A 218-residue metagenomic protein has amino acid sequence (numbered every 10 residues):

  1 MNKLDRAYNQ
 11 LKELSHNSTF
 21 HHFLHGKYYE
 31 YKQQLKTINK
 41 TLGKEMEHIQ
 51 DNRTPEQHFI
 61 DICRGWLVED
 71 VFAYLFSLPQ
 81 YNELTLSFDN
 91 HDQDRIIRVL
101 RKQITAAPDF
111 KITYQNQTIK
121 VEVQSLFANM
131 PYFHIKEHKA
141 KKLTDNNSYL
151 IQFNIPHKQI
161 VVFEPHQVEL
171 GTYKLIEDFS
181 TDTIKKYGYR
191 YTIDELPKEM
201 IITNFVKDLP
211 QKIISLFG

Functional and structural regions predicted by a protein language model:
M1-L84, N90: Interdomain/boundary linker segments immediately adjacent to catalytic/signaling cores
L78, L86-S87, T105, K111-T113: Extracellular-facing segments of soluble proteins and assemblies that are Gly/Ser/Thr-biased and enriched in aromatics
Y81, Q115-Q117, T144-Y149: Short glycine/proline-enriched coil/turn segments at helix->beta-strand junctions
L84-Q93, I119, L126-N129: Short, basic/low-complexity N-terminal boundary segments at the transition from targeting/disordered tails
D92-D109: Charged, often glycine-rich, active-site loop that binds/positions anionic groups
P108-F127: Conserved catalytic cores of phosphodiester-cleaving nucleases, focusing on short active-site segments
V123-G171: Catalytic cores of nucleic-acid endonucleases
I155-G218: Domain-level recognition of nuclease-like catalytic cores that cleave nucleotide substrates
